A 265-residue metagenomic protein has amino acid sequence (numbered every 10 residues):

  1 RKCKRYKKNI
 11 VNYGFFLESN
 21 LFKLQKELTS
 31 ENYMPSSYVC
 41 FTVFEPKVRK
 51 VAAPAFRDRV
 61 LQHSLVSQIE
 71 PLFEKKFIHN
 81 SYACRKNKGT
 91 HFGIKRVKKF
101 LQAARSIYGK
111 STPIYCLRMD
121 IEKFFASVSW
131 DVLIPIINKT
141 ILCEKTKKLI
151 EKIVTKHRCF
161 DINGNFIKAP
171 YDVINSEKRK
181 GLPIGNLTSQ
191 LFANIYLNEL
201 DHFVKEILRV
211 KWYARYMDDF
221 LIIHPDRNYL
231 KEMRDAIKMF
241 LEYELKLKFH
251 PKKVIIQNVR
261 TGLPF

Functional and structural regions predicted by a protein language model:
R1-L142, R158-D161: Conserved two-metal-ion catalytic palm core of "right-hand" nucleic acid polymerases, unifying RNA-dependent RNA
N20, E27, F100, A104-M217 (+1 more regions): Conserved polymerase palm-domain catalytic core
G262: Substrate-binding cleft/loops of secretory-pathway carbohydrate-active enzymes
